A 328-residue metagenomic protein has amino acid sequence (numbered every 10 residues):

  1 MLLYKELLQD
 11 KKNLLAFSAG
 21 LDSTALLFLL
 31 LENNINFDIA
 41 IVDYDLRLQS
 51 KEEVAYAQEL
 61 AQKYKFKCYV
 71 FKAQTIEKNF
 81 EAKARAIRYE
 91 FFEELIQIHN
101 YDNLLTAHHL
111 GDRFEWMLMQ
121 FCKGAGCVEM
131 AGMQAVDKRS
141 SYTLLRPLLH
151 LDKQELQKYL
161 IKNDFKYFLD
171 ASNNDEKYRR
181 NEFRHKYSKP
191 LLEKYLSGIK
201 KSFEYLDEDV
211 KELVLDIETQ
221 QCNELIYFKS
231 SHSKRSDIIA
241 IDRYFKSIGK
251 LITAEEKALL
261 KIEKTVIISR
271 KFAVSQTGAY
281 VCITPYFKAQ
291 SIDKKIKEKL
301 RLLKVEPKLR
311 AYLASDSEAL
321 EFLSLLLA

Functional and structural regions predicted by a protein language model:
M1-H185: Core alpha/beta nucleotide-donor-binding catalytic domains of modification enzymes
E6-K11, S18, K138, F203-A328: AMP-forming adenylation/ATP pyrophosphatase catalytic core
E81, K194-G198, I292-K297: Short, charged, solvent-exposed linker or helix-capping segments at domain edges/interfaces that act as flexible hinges
F121, L148-L151, P190, L206 (+1 more regions): Generic structural signal for hydrophobic core residues of well-folded globular domains
K123, C127, L192-L196, K250: Alpha-helix boundary/capping and short turn/kink residues
L149, S172, E176, Y195 (+1 more regions): Generic alpha-helical structural element
E182-I199: Conserved anion/nucleotide-ligand pocket segment
